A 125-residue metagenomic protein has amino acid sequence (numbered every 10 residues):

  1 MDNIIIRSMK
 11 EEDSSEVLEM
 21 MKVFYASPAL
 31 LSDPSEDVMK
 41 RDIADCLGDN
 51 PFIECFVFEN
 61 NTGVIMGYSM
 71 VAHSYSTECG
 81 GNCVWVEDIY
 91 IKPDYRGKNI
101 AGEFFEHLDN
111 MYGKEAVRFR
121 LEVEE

Functional and structural regions predicted by a protein language model:
I5-V17: A short beta-loop-alpha structural element at the N-terminal edge of CoA-dependent acyl/N-acetyltransferase catalytic
Y25-A44: Conserved GNAT-fold acetyl-CoA-binding loop/helix
D45-V57: A short helix-loop-beta-strand connector motif used in the catalytic cores of GNAT acetyltransferases and, in some
V57, V64-H73, W85: Conserved beta-strand in the GNAT
S76-N82: A short, polar/charged loop-to-alpha-helix boundary motif
N82-P93: Conserved acetyl-CoA binding element of GNAT-fold acetyltransferases
I91, G97-N110: Conserved acetyl-CoA-binding loop-helix of GNAT-fold acetyltransferases
Y112-E124: Conserved GNAT acetyl-CoA-binding A-motif
